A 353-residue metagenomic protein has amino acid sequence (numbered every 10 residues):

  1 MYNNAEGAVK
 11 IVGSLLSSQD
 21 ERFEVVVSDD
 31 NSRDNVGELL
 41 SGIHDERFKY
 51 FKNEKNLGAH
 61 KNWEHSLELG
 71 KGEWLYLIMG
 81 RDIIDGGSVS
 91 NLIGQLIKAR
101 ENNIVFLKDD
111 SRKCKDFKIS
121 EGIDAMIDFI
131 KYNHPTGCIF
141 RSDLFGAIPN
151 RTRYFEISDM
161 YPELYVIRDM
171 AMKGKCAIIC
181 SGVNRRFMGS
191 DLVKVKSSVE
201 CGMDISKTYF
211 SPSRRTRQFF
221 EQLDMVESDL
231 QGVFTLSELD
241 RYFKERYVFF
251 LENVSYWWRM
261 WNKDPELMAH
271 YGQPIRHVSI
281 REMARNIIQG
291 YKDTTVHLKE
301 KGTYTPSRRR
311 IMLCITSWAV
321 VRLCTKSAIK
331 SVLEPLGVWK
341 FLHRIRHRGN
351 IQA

Functional and structural regions predicted by a protein language model:
G7-V9, D34-G42: Acidic helix N-cap motif at the loop->helix transition within catalytic regions of sugar-transfer enzymes
G13-R22: Short, acidic, metal-binding catalytic loop of nucleotide-sugar glycosyltransferases
D29-E38, K55, M79: A conserved acidic beta->alpha catalytic loop
N53-G70: Glycine-rich, basic loop-to-helix element that forms the pyrophosphate-binding segment of sugar-nucleotide handling
L75: Short aromatic/hydrophobic "clamp" motif used to bind/position activated sugar donors
I83, G87-K118: Conserved donor NDP-sugar-binding/catalytic core segment of glycosyltransferases
S120-Y209: Conserved nucleotide-sugar donor-binding catalytic segment
A269-A353: Membrane-proximal basic amphipathic "stem/tether" segments
